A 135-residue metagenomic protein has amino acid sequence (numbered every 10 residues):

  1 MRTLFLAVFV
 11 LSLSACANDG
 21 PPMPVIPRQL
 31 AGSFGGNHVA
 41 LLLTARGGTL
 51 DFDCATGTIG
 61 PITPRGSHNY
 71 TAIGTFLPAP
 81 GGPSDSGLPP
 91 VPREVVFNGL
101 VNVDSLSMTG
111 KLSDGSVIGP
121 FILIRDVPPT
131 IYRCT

Functional and structural regions predicted by a protein language model:
M1-L4: Positively charged n-region of N-terminal signal peptides that target proteins for export
S12-A15: C-terminal motif of bacterial Sec signal peptides marking the signal peptidase cleavage site
N18-P21, T56-H68, S105-T135: Edge beta-strand at a domain terminus
M23-A40, M108, T130-C134: Tryptophan-anchored aromatic micro-motifs
G36-P78: N-terminal glycine/threonine-rich, aromatic-flanked beta-hairpin/loop signature
I59-T63, P92-V101: Hydrophobic/aromatic beta-strand elements that line small-molecule binding cavities or substrate pockets in beta-rich
A72-N98: An anionic, turn-rich surface loop/hairpin at beta-sheet edges that serves as a generic interaction/coordination patch
